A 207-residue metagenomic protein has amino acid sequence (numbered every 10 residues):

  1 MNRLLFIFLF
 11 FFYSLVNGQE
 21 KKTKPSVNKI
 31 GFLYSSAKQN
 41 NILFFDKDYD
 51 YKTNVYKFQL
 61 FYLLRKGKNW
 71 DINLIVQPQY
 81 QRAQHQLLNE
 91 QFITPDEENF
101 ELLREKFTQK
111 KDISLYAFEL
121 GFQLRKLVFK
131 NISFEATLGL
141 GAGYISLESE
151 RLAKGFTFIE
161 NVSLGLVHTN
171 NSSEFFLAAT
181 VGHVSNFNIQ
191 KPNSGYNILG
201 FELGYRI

Functional and structural regions predicted by a protein language model:
M1-K24: Bacterial Sec-dependent N-terminal signal peptides
R3-L4, K22-I30, K68-L74, K130-A136 (+2 more regions): Outer-envelope beta-barrel architecture signal
G18-K68, I198, R206-I207: Short glycine/proline- and aromatic-enriched beta-strand/turn motifs that initiate or cap beta-hairpins
S26-N28, D50-Y56, D112-F118, K154-E160 (+1 more regions): Residues that define the transmembrane beta-barrel architecture of outer-membrane proteins
N28-Y34, I72-P78, L120, A136-L140 (+3 more regions): Membrane-embedded beta-strand positions of outer-membrane beta-barrel proteins
Y34-N40, P78-Q84, L124-K126, L140-S146 (+3 more regions): Transmembrane beta-strands of outer-membrane beta-barrel pores
I42-D48, E105-Q109, S146-L152, N186-K191: Extracellular loop and loop/strand-boundary signature of outer-membrane beta-barrel proteins
K57-A142: Gram-negative (and chloroplast) outer-membrane scaffold detector with strong preference for beta-barrel transmembrane
